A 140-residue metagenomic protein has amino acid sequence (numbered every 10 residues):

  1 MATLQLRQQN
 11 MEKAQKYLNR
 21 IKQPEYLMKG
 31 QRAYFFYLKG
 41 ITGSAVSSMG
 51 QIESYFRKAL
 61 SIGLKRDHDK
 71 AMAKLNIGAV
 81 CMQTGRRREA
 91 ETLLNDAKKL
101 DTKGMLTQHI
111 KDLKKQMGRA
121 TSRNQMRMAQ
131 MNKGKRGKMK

Functional and structural regions predicted by a protein language model:
M1, Q31, Y37-L38, M72-A79 (+1 more regions): "A position-specific structural signal for the A-helix of alpha-solenoid helical repeats
M1-Q9: Transmembrane-cytosolic junction motif
N19-P24, R57-G63, D96-L100, M105: Amphipathic alpha-helical segments of tetratricopeptide repeats
E91-T92, K99, K103-K140: Terminal, low-structured helical/coil segments at or just beyond the last alpha-helical repeat
